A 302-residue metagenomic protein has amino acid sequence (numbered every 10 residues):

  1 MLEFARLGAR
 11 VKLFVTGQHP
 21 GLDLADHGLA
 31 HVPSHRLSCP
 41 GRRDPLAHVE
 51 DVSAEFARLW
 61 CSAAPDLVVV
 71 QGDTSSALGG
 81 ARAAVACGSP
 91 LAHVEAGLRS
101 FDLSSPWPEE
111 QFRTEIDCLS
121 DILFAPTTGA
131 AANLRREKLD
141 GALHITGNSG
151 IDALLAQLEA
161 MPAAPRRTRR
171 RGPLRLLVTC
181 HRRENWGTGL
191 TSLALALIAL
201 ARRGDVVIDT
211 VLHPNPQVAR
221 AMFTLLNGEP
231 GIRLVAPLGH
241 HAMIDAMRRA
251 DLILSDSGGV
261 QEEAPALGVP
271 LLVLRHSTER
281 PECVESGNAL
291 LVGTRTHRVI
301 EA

Functional and structural regions predicted by a protein language model:
M1-T210, N215-A302: Nucleotide-activated sugar donor-binding and catalytic core shared by glycosyltransferases and related lipid-linked
